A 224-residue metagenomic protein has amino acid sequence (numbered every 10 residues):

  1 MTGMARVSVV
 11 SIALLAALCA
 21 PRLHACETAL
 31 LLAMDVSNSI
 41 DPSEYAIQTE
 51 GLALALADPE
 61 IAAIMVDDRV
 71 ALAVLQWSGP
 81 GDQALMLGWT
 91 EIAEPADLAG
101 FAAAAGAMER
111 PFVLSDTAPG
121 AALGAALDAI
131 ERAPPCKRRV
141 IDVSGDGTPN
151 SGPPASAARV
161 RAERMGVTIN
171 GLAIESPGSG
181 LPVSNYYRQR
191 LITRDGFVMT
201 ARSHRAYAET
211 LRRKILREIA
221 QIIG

Functional and structural regions predicted by a protein language model:
M1-S11: Bacterial N-terminal signal peptides that target proteins for export
A20-P21: N-terminal signal peptide c-region/cleavage motif recognized by signal peptidases
C26-G88, L123, V140-S144, N170-L172: Von Willebrand factor
Y45-A53, A57, R69-A71, L87 (+9 more regions): Extracytoplasmic/secreted envelope proteins and their assembly/folding machinery, especially bacterial periplasmic
A84, E91-I92, A99-R139, G171-V183 (+3 more regions): Von Willebrand factor
L114-M165, L216, A220, G224: Exposed acidic/Ser/Thr-rich ligand/metal-binding surfaces
T148-Q189: VWA/integrin I-like adhesion module and closely mimicked acidic/polar interface patches used
M199-G224: C-terminal "exit" segments of structured domains
